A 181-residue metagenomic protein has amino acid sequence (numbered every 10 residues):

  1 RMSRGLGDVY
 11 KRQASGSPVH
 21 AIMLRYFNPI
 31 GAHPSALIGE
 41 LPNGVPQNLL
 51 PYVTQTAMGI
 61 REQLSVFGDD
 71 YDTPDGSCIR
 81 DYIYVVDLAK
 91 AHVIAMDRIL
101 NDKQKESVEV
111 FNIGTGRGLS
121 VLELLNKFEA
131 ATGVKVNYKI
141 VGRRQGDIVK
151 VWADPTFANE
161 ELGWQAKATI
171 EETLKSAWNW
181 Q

Functional and structural regions predicted by a protein language model:
R1-Y10: Single conserved hydrophobic/aromatic residue that forms the stacking wall/gate of nucleotide- or nucleobase-binding
K11, G31-P34, A95-D102: Short regulatory "switch" loops immediately downstream of catalytic or recognition motifs within protein catalytic
K11-H20, Q55-R61: Active-site-adjacent segment of SDR/Rossmann-fold oxidoreductases
S15-Q47, D72-S77: Flexible, glycine-rich beta-alpha linker
L49-Q181: C-terminal substrate-binding subdomain of Rossmann-fold SDR/epimerase-dehydratase oxidoreductases
